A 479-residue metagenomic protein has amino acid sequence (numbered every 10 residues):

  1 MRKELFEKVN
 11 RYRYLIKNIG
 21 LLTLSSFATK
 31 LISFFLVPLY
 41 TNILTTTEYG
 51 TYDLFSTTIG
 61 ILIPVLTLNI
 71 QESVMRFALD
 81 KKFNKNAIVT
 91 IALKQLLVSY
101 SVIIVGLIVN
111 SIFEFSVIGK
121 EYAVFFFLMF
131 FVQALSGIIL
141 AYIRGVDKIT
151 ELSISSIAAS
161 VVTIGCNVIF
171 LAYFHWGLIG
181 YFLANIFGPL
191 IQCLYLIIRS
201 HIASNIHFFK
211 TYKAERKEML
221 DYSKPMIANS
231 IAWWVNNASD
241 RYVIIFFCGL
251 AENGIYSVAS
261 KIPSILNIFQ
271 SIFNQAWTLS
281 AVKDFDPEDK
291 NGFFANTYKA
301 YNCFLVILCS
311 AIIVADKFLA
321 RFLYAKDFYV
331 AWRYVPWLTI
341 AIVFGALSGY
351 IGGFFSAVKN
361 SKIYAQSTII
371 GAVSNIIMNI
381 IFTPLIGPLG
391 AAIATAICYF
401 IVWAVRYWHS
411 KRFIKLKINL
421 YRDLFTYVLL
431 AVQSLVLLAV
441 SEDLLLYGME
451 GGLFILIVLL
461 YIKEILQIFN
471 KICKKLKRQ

Functional and structural regions predicted by a protein language model:
M1-I32, F83, G119, T150 (+3 more regions): N-terminal membrane topogenesis motif
M1-R11, L15, V124, L178-F182 (+4 more regions): Interhelical loop/hinge segments that connect adjacent transmembrane helices in multipass membrane
M1-V9, L416, L435-Q479: Membrane-proximal transmembrane or re-entrant/amphipathic helices at the cytosolic face
K3, N10-Q71, I103, L107 (+7 more regions): Signature of the first transmembrane helix
N18-S33, A159, Y181-S200, K213-V282 (+2 more regions): Transmembrane helical elements of multi-pass membrane transporters/channels
F27, L66-T67, T90-K120, L194 (+3 more regions): Alpha-helical transmembrane segments of multi-pass membrane transport and lipid-handling proteins
L66-K82, G145, A259-K299, G352-A357: Helix-loop junctions and terminal segments of transmembrane helices in multi-pass membrane transport/translocation
V124, I154-I202, I369-S374, P388-H409 (+1 more regions): Hydrophobic alpha-helical transmembrane segments
